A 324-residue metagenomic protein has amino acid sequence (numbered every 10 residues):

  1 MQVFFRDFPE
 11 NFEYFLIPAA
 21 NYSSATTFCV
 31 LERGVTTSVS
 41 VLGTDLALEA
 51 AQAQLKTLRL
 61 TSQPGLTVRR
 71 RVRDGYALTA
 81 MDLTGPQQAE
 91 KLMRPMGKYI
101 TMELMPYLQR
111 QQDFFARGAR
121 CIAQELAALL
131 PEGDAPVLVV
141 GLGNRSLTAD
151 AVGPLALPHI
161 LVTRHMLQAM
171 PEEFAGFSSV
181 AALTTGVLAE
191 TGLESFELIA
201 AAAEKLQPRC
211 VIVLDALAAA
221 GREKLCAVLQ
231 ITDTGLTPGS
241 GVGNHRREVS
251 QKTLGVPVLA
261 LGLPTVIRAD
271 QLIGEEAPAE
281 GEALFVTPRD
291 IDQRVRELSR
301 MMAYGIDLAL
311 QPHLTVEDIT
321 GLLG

Functional and structural regions predicted by a protein language model:
M1-E13: Cationic, amphipathic, low-complexity segments that mediate targeting or membrane/lipid association
F28-M96: N-terminal amphipathic/basic leader segments beginning at the initiator methionine
L92-A119: Helix-enriched interaction subdomains in cytosolic or periplasmic regions, typified by TIR/SEFIR signaling/NADase cores
T101-M105, P136-L147, A182-G186: Short glycine-rich or small-residue beta-strand-to-loop segments that form or flank ligand, phosphate, metal/Fe-S
L142-D150, A189, A216-A220: Gly/Ser/Thr-rich loops at beta-strand to alpha-helix junctions that form or flank small-molecule/cofactor-binding
N144-S178, A182: Glycine-rich phosphate/diphosphate-binding loop of Rossmann-like nucleotide-binding domains
A175-A203: A structural-propensity feature for long, helix-poor, extended segments
L183-T184, E197, V213-G324: A structural signal for small-residue-enriched, beta-sheet-centric alpha/beta enzyme cores and oligomeric scaffold folds
